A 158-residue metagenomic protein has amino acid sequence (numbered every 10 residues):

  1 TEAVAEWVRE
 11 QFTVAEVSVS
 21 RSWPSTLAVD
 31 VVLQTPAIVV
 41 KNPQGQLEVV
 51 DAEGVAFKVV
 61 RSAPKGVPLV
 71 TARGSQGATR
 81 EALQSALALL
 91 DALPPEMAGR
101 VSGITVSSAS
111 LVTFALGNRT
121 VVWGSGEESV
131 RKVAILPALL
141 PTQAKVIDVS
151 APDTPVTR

Functional and structural regions predicted by a protein language model:
T1-A5: Short extracytoplasmic
E6, S18-R158: Charged, solvent-exposed interaction patches on well-folded alpha/beta domains that mediate macromolecular contacts
F12-E16: Glycine-centered tight turns that cap/initiate beta-strands
